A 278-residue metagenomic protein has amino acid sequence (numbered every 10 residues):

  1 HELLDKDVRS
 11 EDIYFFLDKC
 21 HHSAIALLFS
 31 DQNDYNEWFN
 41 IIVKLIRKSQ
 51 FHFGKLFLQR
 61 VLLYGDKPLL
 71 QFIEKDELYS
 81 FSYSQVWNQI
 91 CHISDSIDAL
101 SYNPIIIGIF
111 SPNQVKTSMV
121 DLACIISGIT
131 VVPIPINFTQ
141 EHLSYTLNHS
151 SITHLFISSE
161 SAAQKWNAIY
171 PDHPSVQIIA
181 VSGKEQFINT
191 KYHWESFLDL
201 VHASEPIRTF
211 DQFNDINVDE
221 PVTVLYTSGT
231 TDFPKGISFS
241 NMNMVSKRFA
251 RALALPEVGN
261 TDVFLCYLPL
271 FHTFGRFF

Functional and structural regions predicted by a protein language model:
H21, L45-L70, N88: A short N-terminal helical cap/helix-turn-helix that marks the beginning of AMP-binding/adenylate-forming
G65-P68, A203-Y226, F233, E257-V263: Conserved pre-ATP/AMP-binding loop-to-beta segment of ANL
L69-S101, G108-V115, L122, T139-S144 (+4 more regions): Conserved AMP-binding/adenylate-forming core of the ANL superfamily
Y79-S84, F213, V222-R248: Conserved AMP-binding A3 loop
W87-H92, I237-E257, F264, F277: Conserved structural elements of the adenylate-forming
D121, F138-A168, V245-L265: Conserved ATP-dependent adenylate/AMP-binding module captured primarily in the ANL superfamily
D121-S127, H149, H272: Short hydrophobic alpha-helices that are characteristic scaffold elements of the AMP-binding
S161-V218: ANL superfamily adenylate-forming
